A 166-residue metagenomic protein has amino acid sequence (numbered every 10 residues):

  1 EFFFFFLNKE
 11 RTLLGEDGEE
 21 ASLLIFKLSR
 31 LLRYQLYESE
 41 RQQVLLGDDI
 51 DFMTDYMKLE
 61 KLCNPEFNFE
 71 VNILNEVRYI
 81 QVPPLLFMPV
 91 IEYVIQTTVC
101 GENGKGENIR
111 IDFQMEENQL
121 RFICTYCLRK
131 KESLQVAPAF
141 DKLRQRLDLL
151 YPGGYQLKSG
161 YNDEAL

Functional and structural regions predicted by a protein language model:
E1-G160: Two-component histidine phosphotransfer core
F122, A165-L166: Hydrophobic core positions in the C-terminal catalytic ATP-binding module
